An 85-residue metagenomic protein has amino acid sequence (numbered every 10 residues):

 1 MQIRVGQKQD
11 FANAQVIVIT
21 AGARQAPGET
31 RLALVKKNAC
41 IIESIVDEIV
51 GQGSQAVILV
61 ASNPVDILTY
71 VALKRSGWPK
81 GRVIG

Functional and structural regions predicted by a protein language model:
M1-A14, E29: Conserved N-terminal Rossmann-fold NAD(P) cofactor-binding segment
G6-Q7, I19, N38: Glycine-rich oxoanion-binding loops at beta->alpha junctions
D10, V18, K74-G77: Alpha-helical transmembrane segments of multi-pass small-molecule/ion transporters
A14, Q25-G28, T69-Y70: Short acidic/His/Gly/Ser-rich catalytic and metal-binding motifs that mark active-site loops of diverse hydrolases
I17-I19, V60-A61: Redox-cofactor binding/interface segments in oxidoreductases and associated redox assembly factors
A21-A23: Conserved NAD(P)H cofactor-binding loop of Rossmann-fold oxidoreductase domains
T30-G85: Rossmann-like NAD(P)(H) cofactor-binding subdomain of soluble oxidoreductases
